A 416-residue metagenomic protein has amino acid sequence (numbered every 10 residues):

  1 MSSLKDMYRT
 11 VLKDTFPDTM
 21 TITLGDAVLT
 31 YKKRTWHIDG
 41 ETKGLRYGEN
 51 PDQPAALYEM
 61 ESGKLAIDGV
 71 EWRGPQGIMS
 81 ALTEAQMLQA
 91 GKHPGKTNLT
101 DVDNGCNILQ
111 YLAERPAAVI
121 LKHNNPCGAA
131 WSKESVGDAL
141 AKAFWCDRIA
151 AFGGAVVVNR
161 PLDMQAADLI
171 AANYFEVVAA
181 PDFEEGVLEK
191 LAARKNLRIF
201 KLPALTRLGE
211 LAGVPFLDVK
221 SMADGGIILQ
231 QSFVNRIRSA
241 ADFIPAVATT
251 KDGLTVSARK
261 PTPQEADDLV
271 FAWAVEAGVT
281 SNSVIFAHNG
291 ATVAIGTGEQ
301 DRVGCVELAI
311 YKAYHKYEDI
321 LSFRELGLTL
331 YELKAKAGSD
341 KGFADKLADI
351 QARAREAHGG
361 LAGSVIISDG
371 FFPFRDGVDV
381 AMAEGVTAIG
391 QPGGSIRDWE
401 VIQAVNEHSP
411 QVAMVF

Functional and structural regions predicted by a protein language model:
M1-E189, A193-T250, E265-A274, G278-S283: Active-site loops and adjacent core secondary-structure elements that bind or stabilize anionic groups
Q89-P94, G253-P261, E299-V303: Glycine-rich tight-turn/loop motif centered on a GG-T
P94, N98, G298, G370 (+1 more regions): Alpha-helix N-cap/helix-initiation motif
C127-I149, I285, V293-F374: Glycine- and Gly-Pro-enriched alpha-helical subdomains that act as flexible, kink-prone "lid/hinge" or packing modules
A141, M164-D168, E307-I310, R375-A383: Amphipathic, non-transmembrane alpha-helical secondary structure
A172-L208, G360-F416: C-terminal binding/interaction regions
R194, S221-F243, K251-Q264, V275 (+5 more regions): Catalytic cores of nucleic-acid editing and processing enzymes, centered on the cytidine/adenosine deaminase
H288: A cytosolic small-molecule/anion-sensing beta-strand core signal
